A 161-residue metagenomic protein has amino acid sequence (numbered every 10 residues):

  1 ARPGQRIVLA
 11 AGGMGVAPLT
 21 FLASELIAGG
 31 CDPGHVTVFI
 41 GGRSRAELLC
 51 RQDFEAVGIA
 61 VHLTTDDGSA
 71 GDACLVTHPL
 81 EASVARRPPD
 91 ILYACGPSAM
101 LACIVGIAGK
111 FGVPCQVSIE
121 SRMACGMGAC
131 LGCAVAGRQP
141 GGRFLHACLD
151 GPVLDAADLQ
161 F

Functional and structural regions predicted by a protein language model:
A1-R122: FNR/FR-type flavoprotein reductase catalytic core
P18, S98-M100, E120-V153: Local cysteine-cluster metal-coordination motifs and their immediate loop/turn environment, predominantly Fe-S cluster
A156-F161: SAM/dcSAM-binding transferase cores
